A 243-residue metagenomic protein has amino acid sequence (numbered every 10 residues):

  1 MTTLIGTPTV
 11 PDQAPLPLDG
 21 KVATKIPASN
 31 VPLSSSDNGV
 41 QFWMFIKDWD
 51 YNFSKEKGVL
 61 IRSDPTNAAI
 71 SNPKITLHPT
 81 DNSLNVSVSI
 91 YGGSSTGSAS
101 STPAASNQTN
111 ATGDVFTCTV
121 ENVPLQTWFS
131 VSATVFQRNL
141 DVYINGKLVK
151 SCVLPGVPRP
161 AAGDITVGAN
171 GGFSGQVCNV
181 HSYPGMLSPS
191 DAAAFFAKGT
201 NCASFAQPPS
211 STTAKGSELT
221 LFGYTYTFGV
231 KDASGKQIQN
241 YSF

Functional and structural regions predicted by a protein language model:
M1-F243: Extracellular glycan-associated modules
